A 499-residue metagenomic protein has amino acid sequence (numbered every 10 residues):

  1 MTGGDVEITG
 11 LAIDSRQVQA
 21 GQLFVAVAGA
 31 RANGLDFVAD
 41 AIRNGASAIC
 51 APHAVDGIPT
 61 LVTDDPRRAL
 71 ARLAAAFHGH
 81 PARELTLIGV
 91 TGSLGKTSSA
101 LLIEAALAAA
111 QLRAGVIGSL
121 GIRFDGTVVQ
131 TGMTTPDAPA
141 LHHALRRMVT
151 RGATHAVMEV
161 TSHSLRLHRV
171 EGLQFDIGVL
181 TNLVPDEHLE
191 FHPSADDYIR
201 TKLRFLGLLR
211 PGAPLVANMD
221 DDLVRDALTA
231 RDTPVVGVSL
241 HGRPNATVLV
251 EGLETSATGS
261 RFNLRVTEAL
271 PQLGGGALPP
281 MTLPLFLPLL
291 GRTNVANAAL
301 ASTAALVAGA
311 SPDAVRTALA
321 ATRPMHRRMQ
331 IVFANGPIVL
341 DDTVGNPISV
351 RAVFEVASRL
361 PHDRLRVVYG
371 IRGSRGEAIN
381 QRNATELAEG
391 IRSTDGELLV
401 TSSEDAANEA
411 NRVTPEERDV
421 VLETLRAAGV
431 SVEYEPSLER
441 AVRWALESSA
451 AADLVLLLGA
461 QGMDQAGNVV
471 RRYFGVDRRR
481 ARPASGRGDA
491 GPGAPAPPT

Functional and structural regions predicted by a protein language model:
M1, Q17-L23, N33-D36, R68 (+1 more regions): ATP-dependent carboxylate-amine ligase
M1-R72, A76, P214, L290 (+1 more regions): N-terminal leader/targeting and accessory segments in enzymes
Q22, A41, L73, V90 (+12 more regions): Residue-level signal for inorganic ion chemistry
G34-S47, T60-A69, D176-T181, Y198-L203 (+3 more regions): A short, gly/pro- and small-residue-rich
V38, I42-R43, V149, E171 (+2 more regions): Non-catalytic positions within long, well-ordered alpha-helices that form the structural scaffold/packing of enzyme
A51-G57, R151, I177-V339, H362 (+2 more regions): Acidic, Mg2+-coordinating active-site environments of NTP-dependent enzymes
P52-H53, L85-I88, D125, L180-N182 (+4 more regions): Short beta-strands and strand-loop turn motifs
L70-M219, L223-R231: Phosphate-binding loop of NTP-binding sites
